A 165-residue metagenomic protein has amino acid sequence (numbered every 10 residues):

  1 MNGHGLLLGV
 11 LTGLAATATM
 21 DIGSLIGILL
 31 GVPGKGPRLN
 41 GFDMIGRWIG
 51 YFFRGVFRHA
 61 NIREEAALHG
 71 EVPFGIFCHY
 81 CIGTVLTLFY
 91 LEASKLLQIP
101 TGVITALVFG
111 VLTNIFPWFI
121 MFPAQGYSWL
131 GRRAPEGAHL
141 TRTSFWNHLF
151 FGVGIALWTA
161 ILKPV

Functional and structural regions predicted by a protein language model:
M1-V165: Juxtamembrane/disordered regions of integral membrane proteins
